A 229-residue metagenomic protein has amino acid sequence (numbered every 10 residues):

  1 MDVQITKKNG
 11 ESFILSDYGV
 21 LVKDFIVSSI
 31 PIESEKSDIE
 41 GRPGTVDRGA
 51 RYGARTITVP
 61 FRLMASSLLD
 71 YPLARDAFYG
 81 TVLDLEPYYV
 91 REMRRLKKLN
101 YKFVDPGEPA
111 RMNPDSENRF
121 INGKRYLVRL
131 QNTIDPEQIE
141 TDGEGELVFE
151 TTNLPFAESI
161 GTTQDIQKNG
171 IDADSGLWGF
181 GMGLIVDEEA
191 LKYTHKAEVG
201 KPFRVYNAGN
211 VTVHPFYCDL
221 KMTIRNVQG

Functional and structural regions predicted by a protein language model:
M1-G229: Extracellular/virion structural assembly segments
